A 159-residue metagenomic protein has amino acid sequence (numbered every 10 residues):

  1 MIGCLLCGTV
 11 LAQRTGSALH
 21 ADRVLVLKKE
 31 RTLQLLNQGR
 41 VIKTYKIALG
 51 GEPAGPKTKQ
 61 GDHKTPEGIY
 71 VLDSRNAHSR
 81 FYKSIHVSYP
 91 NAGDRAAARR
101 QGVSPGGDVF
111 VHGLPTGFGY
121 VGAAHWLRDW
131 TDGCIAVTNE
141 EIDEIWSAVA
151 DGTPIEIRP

Functional and structural regions predicted by a protein language model:
M1-G8: Bacterial N-terminal signal peptides
R14-R23, K28-K29, L49-S74, G93-A97 (+1 more regions): N-terminal post-signal-peptidase region of extra-cytosolic proteins
T15-L19, S74-P159: Exported/periplasmic cell-wall-interacting domains
R23, T44-K46, I69, D108 (+1 more regions): Well-ordered beta-strand positions in beta-sheet-rich domains
R40-E52: Short Gly/aromatic-enriched secondary-structure transition segments
